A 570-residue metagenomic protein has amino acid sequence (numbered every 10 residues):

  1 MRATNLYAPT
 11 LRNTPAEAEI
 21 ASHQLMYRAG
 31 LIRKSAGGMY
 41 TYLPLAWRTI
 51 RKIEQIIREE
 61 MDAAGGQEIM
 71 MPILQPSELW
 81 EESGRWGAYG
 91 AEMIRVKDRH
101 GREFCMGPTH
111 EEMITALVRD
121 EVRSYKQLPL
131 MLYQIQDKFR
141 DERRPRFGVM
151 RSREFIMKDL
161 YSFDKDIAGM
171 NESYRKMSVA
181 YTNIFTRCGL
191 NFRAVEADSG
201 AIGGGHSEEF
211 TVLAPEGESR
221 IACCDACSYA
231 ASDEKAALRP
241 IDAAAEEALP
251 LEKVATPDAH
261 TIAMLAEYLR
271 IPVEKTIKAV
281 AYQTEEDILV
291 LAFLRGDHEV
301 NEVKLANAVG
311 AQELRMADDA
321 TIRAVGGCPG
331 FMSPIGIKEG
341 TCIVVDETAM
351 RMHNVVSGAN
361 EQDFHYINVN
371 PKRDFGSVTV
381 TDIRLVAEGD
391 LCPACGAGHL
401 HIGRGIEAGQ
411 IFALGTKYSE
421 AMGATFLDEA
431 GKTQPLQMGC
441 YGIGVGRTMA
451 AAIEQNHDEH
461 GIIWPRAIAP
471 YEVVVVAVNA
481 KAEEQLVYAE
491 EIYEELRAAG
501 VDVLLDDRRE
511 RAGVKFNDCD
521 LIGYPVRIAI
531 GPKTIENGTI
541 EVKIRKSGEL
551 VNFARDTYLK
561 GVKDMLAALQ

Functional and structural regions predicted by a protein language model:
M1-Q570: NTP/phosphate- and nucleic-acid-binding module
